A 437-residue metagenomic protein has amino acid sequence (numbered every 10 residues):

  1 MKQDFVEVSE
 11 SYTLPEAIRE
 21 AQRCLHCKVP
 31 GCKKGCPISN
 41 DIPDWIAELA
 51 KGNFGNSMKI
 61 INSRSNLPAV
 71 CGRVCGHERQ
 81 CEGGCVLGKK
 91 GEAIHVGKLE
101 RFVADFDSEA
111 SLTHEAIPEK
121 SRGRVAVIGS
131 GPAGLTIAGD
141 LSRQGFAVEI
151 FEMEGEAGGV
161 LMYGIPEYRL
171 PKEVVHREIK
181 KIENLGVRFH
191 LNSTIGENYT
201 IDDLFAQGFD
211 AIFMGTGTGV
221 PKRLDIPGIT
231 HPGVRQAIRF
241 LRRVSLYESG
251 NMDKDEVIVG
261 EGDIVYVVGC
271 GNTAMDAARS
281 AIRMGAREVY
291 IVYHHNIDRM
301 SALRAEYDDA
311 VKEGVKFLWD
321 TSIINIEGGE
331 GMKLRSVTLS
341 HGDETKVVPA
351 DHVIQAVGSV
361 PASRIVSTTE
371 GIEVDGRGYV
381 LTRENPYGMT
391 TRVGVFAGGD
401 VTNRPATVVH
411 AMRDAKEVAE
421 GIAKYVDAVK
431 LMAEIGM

Functional and structural regions predicted by a protein language model:
K2-E20, D41-R73, K90-E119, V244-S245: Ferredoxin-type iron-sulfur electron-transfer modules in oxidoreductases and energy-metabolism complexes
Q22-D41, L67-K89: Local cysteine-cluster metal-coordination motifs and their immediate loop/turn environment, predominantly Fe-S cluster
E119, R124-I128, H176-I226, N325-L334 (+1 more regions): Feature captures the FAD/FMN-dependent oxidoreductase FAD-binding
R124-E149, M275-I282: N-terminal Rossmann-like FAD-binding beta1-loop-alpha1 element of flavoenzymes
G129-P132, G269-G271, D400: Glycine-rich Rossmann-fold phosphate-binding loop(s) that bind the pyrophosphate of adenine dinucleotide cofactors
I150, E154-L185, F189, A278-N325 (+1 more regions): Rossmann-like dinucleotide-binding cores of NAD(P)H-dependent redox enzymes
P232-G262, E330, P349-P405: FAD-site-proximal beta/loop scaffold in flavoenzymes
A277, V401-D427: A conserved FAD-binding loop/helix module that cradles the flavin
